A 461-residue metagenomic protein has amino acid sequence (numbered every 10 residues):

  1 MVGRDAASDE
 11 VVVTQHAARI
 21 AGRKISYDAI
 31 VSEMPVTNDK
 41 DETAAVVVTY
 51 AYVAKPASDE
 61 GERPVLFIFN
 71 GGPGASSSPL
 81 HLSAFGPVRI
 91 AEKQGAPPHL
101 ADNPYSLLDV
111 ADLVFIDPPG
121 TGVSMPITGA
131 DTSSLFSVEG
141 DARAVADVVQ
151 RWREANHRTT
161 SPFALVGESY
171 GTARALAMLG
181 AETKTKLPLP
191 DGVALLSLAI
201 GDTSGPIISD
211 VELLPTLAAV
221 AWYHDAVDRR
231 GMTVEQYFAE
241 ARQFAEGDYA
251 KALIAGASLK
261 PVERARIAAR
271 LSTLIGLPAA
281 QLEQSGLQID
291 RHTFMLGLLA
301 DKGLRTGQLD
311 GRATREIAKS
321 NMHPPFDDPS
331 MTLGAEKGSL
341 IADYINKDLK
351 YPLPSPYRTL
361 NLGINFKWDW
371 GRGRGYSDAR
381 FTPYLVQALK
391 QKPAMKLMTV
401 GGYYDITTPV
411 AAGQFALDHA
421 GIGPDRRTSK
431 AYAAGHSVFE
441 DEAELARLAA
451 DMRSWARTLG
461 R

Functional and structural regions predicted by a protein language model:
M1, D41-S134: N-terminal cap/lid subdomain of alpha/beta-hydrolase-fold enzymes
A7-P56: N-terminal cap/lid segment of alpha/beta-hydrolase-fold proteins
D39-D41, E60-R63, S76-S83, V123-D131 (+6 more regions): Short, solvent-exposed loop/turn and secondary-structure capping segments
R89, L179, T183-I275: A catalytic-pocket lid/entrance helix-loop region that shapes and gates access to the active site across common
P118, L135-R153: Alpha/beta-hydrolase active-site loop
H157-S169: Alpha/beta-hydrolase fold nucleophile elbow
G167-G180: Glycine-rich nucleophile elbow surrounding the catalytic serine of serine-hydrolase chemistry
L196-S197, G201-E212, L277-R461: C-terminal subdomain of alpha/beta-hydrolase-fold enzymes, centered on the catalytic histidine and its supporting
